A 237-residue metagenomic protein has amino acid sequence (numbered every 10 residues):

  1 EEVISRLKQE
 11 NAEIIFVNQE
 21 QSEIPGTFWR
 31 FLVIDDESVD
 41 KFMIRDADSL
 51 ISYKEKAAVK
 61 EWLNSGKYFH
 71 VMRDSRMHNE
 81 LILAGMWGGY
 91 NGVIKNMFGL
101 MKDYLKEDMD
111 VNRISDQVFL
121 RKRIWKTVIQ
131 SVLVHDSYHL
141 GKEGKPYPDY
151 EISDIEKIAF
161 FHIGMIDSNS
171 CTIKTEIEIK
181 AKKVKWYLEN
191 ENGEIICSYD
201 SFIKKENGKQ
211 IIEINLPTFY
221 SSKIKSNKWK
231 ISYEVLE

Functional and structural regions predicted by a protein language model:
E2-K41: Active-site-proximal specificity loops/subdomain of glycosyltransferases
T27, F31, K56, D116-V118: Conserved glycosyltransferase catalytic-site signature
V33, F69-V71, M86-G88, F119: Conserved hydrophobic/aromatic beta-strand scaffold that supports enzyme active sites
V39, G66-K67, A181: Short, high-confidence coil segments that cap the C-terminus of an alpha-helix and link into the following beta-strand
A47-S49: Short acidic donor-binding/metal-coordinating loop in glycosyltransferase active sites
I51-I82: Conserved donor-nucleotide/metal-binding helix-loop-beta segment in metal-dependent transferases, i.e., the alpha-helix
R76-N79, G89-I231: Catalytic core and acceptor-binding pocket of nucleotide-sugar-dependent glycosyltransferases
